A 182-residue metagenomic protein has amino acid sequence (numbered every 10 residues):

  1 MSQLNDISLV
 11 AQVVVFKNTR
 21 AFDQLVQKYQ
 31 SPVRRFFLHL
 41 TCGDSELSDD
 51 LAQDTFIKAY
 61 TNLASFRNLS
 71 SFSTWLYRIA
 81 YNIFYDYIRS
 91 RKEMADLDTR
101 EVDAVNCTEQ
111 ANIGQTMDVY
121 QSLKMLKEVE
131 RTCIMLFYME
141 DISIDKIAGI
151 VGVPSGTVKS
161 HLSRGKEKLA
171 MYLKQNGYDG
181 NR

Functional and structural regions predicted by a protein language model:
M1-P32, M171, Y178-R182: N-terminal module of bacterial RNA polymerase sigma factors
S2-Q3, G43, Q121, G149-G152 (+1 more regions): C-terminal edge and immediately downstream basic/flexible tail or linker adjoining helix-turn-helix-like DNA-binding
Q3-I7, D86, K92-M117, Q121-L123 (+1 more regions): Internal acidic/polar
V14-Q24, R35-D54, S155, Y178-D179: Short, charged helix-capping/linker segments at alpha-helix termini
V15, G43, D54-S71, R91: Sigma70-family region 2
V26-S45, N62, L123, Y172-Q175: Amphipathic, Lys/Arg- and hydrophobic-enriched alpha-helical face
S65-N68, R78-D98: Arg/Lys-rich amphipathic alpha helix in sigma70-family domain 2
K124-T132, E140-T157, K168: Helix-turn-helix DNA-binding module
